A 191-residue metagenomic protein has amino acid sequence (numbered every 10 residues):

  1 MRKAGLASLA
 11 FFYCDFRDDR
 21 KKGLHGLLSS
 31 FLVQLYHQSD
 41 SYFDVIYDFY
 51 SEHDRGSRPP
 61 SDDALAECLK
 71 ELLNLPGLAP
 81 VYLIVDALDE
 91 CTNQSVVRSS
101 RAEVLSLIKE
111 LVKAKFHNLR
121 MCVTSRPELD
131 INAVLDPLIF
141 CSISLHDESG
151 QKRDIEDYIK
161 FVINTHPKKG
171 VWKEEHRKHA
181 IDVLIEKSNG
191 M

Functional and structural regions predicted by a protein language model:
M1-M191: Conserved NB-ARC/NACHT P-loop NTPase core of NLR-like innate immune receptors
